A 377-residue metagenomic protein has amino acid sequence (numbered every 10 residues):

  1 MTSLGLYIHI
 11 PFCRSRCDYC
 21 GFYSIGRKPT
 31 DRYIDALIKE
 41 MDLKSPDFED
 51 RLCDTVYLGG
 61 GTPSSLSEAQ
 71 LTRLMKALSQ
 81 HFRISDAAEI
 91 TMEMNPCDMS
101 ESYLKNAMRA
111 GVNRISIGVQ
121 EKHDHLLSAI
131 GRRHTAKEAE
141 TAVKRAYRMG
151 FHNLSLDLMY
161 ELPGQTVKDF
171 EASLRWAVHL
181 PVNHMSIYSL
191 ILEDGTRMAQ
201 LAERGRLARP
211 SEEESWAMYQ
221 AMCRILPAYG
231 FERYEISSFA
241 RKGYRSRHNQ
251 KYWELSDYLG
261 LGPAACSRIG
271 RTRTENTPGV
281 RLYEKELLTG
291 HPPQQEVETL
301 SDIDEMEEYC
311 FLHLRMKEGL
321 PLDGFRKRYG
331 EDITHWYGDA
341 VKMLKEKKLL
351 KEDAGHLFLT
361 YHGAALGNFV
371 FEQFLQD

Functional and structural regions predicted by a protein language model:
M1-L4, S15: Flexible, acidic/Gly-rich N-terminal and inter-domain linker regions that tether and position cofactor-handling modules
S3, S24-D47, R51-E331: C-terminal scaffold of the Radical SAM
I8: Conserved N-terminal Rossmann-fold NAD(P)-binding element of oxidoreductases
P11-F22: Local cysteine-cluster metal-coordination motifs and their immediate loop/turn environment, predominantly Fe-S cluster
E331-M343: Short amphipathic alpha-helical interaction segments
K345-G355: A short, conserved structural fragment
H356-T360: Minor-groove-contacting beta-hairpin "wing" of winged helix-turn-helix DNA-binding domains
A364-D377: Short, amphipathic alpha-helical interaction segments positioned at domain boundaries
